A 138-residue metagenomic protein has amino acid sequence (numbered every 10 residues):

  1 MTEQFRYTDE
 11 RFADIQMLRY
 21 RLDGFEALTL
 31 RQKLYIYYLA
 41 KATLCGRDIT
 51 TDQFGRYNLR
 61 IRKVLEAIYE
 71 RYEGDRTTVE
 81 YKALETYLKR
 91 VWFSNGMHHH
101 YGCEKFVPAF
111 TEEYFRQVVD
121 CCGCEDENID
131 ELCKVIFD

Functional and structural regions predicted by a protein language model:
T2-D138: N-terminal helix-rich structural modules
